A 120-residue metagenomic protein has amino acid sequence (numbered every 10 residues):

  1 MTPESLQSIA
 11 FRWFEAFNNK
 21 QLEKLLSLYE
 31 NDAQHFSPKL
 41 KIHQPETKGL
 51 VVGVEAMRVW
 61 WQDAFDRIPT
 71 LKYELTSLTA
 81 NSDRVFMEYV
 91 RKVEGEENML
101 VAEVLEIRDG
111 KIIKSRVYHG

Functional and structural regions predicted by a protein language model:
M1-G120: C-terminal and inter-domain tail/linker signature
